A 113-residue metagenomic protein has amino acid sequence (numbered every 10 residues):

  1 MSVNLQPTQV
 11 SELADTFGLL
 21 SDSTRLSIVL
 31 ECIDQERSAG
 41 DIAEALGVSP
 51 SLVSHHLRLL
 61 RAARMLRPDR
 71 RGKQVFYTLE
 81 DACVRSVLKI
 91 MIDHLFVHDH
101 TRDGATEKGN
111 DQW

Functional and structural regions predicted by a protein language model:
M1-S11, E31-A45, P50, A62 (+1 more regions): C-terminal regulatory/oligomerization modules of transcriptional regulators
E12-L20: Short amphipathic alpha-helical boundary/capping segments
L20, V29-C32: Short helix-to-turn junction characteristic of helix-turn-helix DNA-binding domains, especially the helix
T24-R25, P50: The N-cap/first-turn positions of alpha helices within or immediately adjacent to helix-turn-helix DNA-binding domains
A45, Q74-F76: Short aromatic/hydrophobic contact patches that present stacked aromatics for nucleic-acid/ligand binding
H55-H56: Residues within the DNA-recognition helix of helix-turn-helix
R61-R71, T78: Beta-hairpin "wing" of winged helix-turn-helix
